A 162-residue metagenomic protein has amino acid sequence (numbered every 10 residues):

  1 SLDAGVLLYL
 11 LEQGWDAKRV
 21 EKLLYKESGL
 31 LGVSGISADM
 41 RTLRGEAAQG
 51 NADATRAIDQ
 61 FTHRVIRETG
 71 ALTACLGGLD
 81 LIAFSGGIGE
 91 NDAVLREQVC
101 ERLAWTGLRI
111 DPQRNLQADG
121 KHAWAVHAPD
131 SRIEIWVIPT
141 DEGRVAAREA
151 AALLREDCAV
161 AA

Functional and structural regions predicted by a protein language model:
S1-G45: Conserved ATP-utilizing enzyme core subdomain
L2, V6, Y25, A47 (+3 more regions): Generic, low-specificity signal for short hydrophobic/alpha-helical stretches with a mild N-terminal bias, encompassing
G5, K18-R19, A38-R41, A52 (+3 more regions): Generic alpha-helical secondary structure signal
L8, D53, G87: Conserved short-loop catalytic and cofactor-binding motifs
K22, G29-V33, M40-C75: Adenine-nucleotide phosphate-binding core of ATP-dependent small-molecule kinases
T55-C75, L79, A83, G89-V160: Internal helix-turn-beta structural module
